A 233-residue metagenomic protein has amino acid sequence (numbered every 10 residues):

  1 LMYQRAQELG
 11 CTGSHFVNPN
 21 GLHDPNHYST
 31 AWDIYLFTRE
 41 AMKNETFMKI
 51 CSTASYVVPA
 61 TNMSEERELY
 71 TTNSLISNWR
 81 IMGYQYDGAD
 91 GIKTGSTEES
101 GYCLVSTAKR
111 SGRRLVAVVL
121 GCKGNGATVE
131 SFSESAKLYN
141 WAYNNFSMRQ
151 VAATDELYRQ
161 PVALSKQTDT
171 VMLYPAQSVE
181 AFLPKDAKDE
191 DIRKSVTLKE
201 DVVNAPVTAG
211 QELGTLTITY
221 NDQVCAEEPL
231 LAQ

Functional and structural regions predicted by a protein language model:
L1-H15: Short, charged, amphipathic alpha-helices and their helix-cap/turn boundaries
C11-H15, P25-Y28, W32-Q233: Domain-terminus/edge residues, biased toward the C-terminal soluble/receptor-binding domains of extracytoplasmic
N18-P19: Diglycine-centered glycine-rich loop/turn motifs
